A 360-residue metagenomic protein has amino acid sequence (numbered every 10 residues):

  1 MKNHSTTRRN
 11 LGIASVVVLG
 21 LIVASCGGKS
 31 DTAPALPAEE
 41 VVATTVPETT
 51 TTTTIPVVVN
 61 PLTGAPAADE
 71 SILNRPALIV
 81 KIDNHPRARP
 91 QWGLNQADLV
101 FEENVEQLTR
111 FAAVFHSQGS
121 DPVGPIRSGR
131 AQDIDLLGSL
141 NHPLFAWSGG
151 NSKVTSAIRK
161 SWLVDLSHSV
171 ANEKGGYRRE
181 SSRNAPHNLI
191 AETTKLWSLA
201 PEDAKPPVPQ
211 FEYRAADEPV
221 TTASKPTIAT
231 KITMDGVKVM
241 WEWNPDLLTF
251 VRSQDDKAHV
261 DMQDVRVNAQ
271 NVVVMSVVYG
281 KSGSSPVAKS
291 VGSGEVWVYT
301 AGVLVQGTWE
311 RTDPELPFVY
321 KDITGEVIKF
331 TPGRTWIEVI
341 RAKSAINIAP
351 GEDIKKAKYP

Functional and structural regions predicted by a protein language model:
M1-K2, I134: Juxtamembrane helix-loop transition sites at the ends of transmembrane segments in multi-pass membrane proteins
N3-I13: Bacterial N-terminal signal peptides that target proteins for export
S15-G20: Hydrophobic helical h-region of N-terminal Sec-dependent signal peptides in bacterial secretory/periplasmic proteins
I22-S25: C-terminal motif of bacterial Sec signal peptides marking the signal peptidase cleavage site
G27-S30: Bacterial signal peptide processing site
A33-A43, P47, T51-A97, F101 (+1 more regions): A surface/extracellular/periplasmic glyco- and lipid-processing/surface-interacting theme
